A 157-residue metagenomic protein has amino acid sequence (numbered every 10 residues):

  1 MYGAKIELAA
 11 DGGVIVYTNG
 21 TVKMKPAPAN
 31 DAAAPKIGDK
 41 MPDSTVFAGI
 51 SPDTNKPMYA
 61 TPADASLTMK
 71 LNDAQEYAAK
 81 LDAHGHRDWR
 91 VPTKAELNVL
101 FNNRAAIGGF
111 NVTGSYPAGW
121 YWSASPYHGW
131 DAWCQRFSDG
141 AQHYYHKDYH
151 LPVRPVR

Functional and structural regions predicted by a protein language model:
Y2-W89, D131-S138, P152-P155: Extracellular adhesion/carbohydrate-recognition regions
Q75-R90, K94-Y145, V156-R157: An exposed tryptophan-centered "aromatic clamp" motif
H146-L151: Extracellular interaction modules
